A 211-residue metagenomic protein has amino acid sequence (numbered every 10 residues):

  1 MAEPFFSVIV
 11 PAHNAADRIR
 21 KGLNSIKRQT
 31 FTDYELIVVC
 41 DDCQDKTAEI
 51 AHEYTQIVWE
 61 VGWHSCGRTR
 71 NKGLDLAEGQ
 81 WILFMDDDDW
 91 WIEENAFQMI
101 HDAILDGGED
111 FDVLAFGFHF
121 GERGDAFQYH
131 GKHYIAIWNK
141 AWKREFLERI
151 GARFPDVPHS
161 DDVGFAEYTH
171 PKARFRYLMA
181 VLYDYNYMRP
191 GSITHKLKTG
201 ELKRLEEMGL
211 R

Functional and structural regions predicted by a protein language model:
M1-G209: Nucleotide-sugar donor-binding/catalytic module of glycosyltransferases that assemble extracellular/cell-envelope
